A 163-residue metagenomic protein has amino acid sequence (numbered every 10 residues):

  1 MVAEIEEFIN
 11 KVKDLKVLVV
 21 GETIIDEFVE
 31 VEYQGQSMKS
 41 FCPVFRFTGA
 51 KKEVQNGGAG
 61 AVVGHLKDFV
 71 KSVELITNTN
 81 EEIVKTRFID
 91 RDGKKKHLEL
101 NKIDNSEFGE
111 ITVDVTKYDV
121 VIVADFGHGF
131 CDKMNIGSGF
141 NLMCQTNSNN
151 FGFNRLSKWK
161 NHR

Functional and structural regions predicted by a protein language model:
M1-F41, R46-R163: Ribokinase/PfkB-type carbohydrate-kinase core domain
